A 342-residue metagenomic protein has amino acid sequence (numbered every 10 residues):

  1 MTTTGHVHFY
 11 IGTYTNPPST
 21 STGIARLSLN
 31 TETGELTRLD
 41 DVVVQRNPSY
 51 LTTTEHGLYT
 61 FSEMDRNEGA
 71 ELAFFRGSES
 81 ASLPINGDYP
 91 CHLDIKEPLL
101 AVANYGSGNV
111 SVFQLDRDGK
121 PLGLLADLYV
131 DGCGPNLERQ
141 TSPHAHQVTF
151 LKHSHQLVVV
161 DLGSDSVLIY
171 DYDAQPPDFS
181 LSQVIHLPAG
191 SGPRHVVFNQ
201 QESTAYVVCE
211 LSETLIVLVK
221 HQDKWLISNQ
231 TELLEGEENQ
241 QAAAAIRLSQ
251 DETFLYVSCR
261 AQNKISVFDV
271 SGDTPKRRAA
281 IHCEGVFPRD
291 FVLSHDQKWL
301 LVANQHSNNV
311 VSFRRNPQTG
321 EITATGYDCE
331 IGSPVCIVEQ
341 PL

Functional and structural regions predicted by a protein language model:
H8-Y10, T15, L83-I85, H92-I95 (+6 more regions): Structural preference for solvent-exposed beta-strand-turn elements and adjacent flexible terminal/loop segments within
T15-S19, M64-E68, G106-N109, S164-S166 (+3 more regions): Short glycine/acidic-enriched loop and turn motifs that connect beta-strands
L27-G34, F113-L122, D171-P177, L218-W225 (+2 more regions): Short loop/turn segments immediately following beta-strands, especially the blade-tip and inter-blade linker loops
T37-E97: Blade-loop segments of beta-propeller domains
T37-V43, E79-P84, A126, C133-E138 (+4 more regions): A short beta-strand motif characteristic of beta-propeller blades
Q45-H56, N86-L99, D131-S154, L187-E202 (+3 more regions): Beta-rich, blade/repeat-based domains predominating in secreted/periplasmic proteins but also intracellular
S154-E213: Loop-centered beta-sheet repeat module
